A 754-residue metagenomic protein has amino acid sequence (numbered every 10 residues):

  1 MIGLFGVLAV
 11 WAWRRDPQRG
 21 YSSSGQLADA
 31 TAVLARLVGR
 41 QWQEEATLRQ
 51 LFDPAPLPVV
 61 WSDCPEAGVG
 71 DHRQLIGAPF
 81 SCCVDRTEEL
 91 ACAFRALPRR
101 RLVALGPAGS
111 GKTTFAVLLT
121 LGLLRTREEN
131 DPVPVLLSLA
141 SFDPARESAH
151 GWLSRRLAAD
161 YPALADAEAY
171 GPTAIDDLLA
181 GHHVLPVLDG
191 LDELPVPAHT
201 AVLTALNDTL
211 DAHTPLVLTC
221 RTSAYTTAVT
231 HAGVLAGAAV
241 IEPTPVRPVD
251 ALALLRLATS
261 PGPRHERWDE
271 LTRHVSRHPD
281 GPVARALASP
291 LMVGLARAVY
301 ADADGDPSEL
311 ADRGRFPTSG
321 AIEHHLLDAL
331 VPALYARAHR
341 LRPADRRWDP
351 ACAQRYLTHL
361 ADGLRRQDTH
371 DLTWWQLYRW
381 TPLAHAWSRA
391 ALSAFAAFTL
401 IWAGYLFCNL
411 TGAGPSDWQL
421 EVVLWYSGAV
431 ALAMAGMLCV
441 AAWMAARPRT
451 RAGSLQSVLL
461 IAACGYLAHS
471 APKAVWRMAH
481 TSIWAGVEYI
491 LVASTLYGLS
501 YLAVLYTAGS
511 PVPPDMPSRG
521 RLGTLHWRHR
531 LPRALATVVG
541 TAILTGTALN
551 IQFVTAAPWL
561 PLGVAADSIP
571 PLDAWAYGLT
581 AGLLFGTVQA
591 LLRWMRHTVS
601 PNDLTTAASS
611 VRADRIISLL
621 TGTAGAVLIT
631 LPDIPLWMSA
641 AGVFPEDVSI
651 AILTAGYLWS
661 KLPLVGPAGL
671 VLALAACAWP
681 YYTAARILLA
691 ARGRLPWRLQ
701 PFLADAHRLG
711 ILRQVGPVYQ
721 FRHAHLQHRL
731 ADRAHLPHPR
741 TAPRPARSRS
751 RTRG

Functional and structural regions predicted by a protein language model:
M1, G171-P172, G404-A429, A468-A493 (+2 more regions): Membrane interfacial helix motifs at helix-loop boundaries and amphipathic/re-entrant anchors
M1-R99, L105-P107, T114-L121, H199 (+10 more regions): Charged, amphipathic alpha-helical interface modules that flank catalytic cores or transmembrane segments and mediate
R15-W42, C64-I322, A746-G754: P-loop NTPase signaling cores
V59, A104, L137, D189-G190 (+7 more regions): Conserved structural-core and active-site-/substrate-pathway-adjacent residues in large, well-folded domains of enzymes
A108, A303-L392, K661-Q700: Winged-helix-like regulatory helical subdomains adjacent to P-loop NTPase cores
V133, R379-R447, Q456, L467 (+1 more regions): Leucine-enriched alpha-helical scaffold segments used for protein-protein interaction
R365-H385, G412-P415, A435-I461, W476-T481 (+5 more regions): Cytoplasmic membrane-interface regions of multi-pass membrane proteins
V458-G465, A485-Y497, L502, R530-A542 (+9 more regions): Hydrophobic, membrane-inserting alpha-helical segments
